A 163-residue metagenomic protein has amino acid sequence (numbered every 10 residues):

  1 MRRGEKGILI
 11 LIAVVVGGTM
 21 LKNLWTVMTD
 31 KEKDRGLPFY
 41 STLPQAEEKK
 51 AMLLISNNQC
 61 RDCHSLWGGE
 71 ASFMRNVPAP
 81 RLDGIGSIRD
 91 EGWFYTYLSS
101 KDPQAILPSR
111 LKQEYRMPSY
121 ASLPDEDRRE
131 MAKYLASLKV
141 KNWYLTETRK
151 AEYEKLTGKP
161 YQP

Functional and structural regions predicted by a protein language model:
R3-T26, G92, P118-T157: C-terminal capping alpha-helices of c-type cytochrome domains
G4-E5, L37-Y40, E48, M52-N57 (+4 more regions): Short sequence/structural segments immediately N-terminal
D30-S56, E70-A71, E152, T157 (+1 more regions): Electrostatic cytochrome c docking/interface patches
A51, N57-W67, F94, M131-L135: The canonical Cys-X-X-Cys-His
M52, S65-S99, E114-S122: Gly/Gly-Pro-rich "capping" loops immediately C-terminal to redox-active cysteine motifs in periplasmic/lumenal
H64, L98, D102, A136-K139: Protein kinase-like catalytic domain
G68-F73, I106, S137-T146: Inter-heme linker and motif-flanking segments adjacent to c-type heme-binding CXXCH motifs in c-type cytochromes
N76-V77, D102-R110: Non-transmembrane interaction and regulatory regions of membrane-associated proteins
